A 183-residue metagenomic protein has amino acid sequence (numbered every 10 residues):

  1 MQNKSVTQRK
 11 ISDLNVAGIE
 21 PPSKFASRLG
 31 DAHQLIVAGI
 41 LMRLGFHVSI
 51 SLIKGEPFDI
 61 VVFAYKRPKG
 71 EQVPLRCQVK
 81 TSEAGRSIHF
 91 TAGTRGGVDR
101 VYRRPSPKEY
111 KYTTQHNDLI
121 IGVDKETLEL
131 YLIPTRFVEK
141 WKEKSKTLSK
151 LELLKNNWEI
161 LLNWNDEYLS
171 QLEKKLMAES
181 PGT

Functional and structural regions predicted by a protein language model:
M1-E56, V62-T183: Mixed-charge (Asp/Glu-Lys/Arg
